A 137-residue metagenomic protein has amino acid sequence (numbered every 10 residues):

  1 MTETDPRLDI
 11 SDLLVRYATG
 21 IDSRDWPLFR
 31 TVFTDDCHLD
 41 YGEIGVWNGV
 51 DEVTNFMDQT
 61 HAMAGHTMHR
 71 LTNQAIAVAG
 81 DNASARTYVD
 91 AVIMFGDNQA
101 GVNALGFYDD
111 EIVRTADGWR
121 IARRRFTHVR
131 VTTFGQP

Functional and structural regions predicted by a protein language model:
M1-D35: Short, low-complexity N-terminal intrinsically disordered segments enriched in polar/charged residues
D5-D12, D51, D81, R86 (+2 more regions): Binding-site signature for planar aromatic cofactors or substrates
D12, T67-H69, A104-L105: Short solvent-exposed loop/turn micro-motifs enriched in small/polar/acidic residues
W26-A91: A solvent-exposed, acidic/Ser-Thr-rich amphipathic alpha-helical stretch
S84, L105-G135: Short beta-strand edge/turn micro-motifs at domain boundaries
A91-I93, H128-V129: Beta-strand elements of well-folded, non-transmembrane domains
I93-N98, T133: A short, acidic/glycine-rich surface segment
A100-V102: Replace "Gram-negative outer membrane beta-barrel proteins" with "bacterial and organellar outer membrane beta-barrel
